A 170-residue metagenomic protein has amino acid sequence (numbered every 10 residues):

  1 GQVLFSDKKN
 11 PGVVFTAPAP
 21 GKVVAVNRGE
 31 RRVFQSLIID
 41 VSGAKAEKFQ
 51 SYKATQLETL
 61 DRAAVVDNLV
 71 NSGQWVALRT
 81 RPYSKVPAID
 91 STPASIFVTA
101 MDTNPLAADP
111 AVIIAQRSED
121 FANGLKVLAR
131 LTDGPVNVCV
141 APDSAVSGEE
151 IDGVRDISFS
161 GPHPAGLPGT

Functional and structural regions predicted by a protein language model:
G1, N10-A25: Generic structural motif
L4-F5: Generic structural signal for buried aliphatic residues
V13, N27-T170: Buried, small/hydrophobic-residue-enriched core segments of structured protein domains
